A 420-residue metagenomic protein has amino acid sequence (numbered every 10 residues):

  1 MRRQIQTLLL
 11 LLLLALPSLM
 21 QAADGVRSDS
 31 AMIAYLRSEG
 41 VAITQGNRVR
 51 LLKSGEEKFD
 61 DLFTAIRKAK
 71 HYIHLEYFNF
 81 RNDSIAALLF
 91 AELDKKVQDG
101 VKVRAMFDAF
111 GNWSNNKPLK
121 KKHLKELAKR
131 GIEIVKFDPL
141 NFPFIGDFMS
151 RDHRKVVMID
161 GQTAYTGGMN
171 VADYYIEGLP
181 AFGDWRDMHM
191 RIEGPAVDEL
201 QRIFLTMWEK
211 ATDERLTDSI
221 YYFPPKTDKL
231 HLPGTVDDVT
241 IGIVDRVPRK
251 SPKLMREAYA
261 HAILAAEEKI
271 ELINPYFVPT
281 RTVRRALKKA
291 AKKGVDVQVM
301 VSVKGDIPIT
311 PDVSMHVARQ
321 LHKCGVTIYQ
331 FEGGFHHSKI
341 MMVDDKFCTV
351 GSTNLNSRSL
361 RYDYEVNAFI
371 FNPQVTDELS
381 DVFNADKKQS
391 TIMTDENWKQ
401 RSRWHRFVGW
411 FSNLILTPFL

Functional and structural regions predicted by a protein language model:
M1-Q6: Positively charged n-region of N-terminal signal peptides that target proteins for export
T7-P17: Bacterial N-terminal signal peptides
L19-L420: Charged, low-complexity intrinsically disordered terminal segments
